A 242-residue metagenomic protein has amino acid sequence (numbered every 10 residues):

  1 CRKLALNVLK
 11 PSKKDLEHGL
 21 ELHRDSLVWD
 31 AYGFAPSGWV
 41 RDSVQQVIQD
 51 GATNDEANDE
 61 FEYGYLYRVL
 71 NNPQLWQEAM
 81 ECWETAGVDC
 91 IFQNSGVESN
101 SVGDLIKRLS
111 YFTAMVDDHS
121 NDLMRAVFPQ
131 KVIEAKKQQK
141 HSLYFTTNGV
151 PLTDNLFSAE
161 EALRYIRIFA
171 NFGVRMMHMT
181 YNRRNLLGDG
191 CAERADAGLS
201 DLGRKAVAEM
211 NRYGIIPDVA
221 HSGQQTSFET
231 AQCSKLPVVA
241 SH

Functional and structural regions predicted by a protein language model:
C1-A195: N-terminal hydrophobic targeting/anchoring segments and the immediately downstream early-domain regions of hydrolases
H18, E161-N171, R175, C191-V239: Histidine/acidic residue-rich metal-binding segments in metalloenzymes
A31, T146, V219, A240-S241: Generic beta-sheet signal
